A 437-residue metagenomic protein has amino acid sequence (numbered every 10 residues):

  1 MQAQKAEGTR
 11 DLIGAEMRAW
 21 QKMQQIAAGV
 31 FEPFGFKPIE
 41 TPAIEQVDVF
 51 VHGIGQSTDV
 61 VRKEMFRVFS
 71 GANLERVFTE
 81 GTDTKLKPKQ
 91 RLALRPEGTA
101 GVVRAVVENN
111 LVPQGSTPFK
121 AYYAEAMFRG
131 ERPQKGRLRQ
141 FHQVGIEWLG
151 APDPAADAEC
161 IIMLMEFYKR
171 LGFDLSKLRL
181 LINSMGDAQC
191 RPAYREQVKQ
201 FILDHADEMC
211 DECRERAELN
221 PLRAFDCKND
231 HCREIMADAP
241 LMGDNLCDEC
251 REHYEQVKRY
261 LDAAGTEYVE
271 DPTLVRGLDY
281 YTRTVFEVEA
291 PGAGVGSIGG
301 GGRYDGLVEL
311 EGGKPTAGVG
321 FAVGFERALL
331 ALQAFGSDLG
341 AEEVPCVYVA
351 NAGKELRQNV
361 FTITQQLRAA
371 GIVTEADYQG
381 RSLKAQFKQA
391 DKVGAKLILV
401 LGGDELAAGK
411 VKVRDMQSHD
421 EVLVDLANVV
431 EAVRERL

Functional and structural regions predicted by a protein language model:
M1-L437: TRNA-recognition modules of translation machinery and tRNA-sensing kinases, especially anticodon-binding
